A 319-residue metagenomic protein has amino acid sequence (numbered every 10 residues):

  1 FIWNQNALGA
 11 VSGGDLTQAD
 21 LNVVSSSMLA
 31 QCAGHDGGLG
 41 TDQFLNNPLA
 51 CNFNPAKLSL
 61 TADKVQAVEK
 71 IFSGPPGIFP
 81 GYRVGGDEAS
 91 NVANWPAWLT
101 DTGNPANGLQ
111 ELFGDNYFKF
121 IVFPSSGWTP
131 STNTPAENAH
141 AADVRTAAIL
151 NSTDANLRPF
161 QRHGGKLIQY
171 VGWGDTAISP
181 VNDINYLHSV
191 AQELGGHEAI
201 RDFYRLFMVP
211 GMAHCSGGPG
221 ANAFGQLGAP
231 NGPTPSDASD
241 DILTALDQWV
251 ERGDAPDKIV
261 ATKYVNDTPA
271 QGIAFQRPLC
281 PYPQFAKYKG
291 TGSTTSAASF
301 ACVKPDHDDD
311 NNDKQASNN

Functional and structural regions predicted by a protein language model:
F1-N319: C-terminal His-loop and adjacent cap/lid subdomain of alpha/beta-hydrolase
